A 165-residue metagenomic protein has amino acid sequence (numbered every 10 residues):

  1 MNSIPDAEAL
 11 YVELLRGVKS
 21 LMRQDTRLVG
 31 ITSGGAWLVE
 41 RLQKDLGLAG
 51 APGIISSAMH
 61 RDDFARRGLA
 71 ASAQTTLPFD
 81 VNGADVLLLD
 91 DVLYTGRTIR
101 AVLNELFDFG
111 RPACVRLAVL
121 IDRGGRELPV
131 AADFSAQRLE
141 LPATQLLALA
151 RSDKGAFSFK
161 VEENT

Functional and structural regions predicted by a protein language model:
M1-T165: PRPP-associated nucleotide enzymes
